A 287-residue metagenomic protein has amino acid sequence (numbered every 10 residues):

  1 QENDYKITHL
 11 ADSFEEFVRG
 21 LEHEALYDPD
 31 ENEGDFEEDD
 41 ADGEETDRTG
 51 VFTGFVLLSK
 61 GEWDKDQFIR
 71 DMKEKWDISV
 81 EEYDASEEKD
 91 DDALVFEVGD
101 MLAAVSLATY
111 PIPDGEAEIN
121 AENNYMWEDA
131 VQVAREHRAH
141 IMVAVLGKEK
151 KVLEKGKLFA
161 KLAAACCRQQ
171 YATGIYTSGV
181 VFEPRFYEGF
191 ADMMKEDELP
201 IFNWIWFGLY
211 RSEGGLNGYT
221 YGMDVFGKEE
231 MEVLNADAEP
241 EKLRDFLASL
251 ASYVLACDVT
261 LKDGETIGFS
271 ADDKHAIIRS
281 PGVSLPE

Functional and structural regions predicted by a protein language model:
Q1-G50: A C-terminal-region feature
E2, V51-S59, H137-G147, E287: Short, hydrophobic/proline-enriched secondary-structure or compact coil segments at domain edges
E38-M72: N-terminal alpha-helical "arm" segments
S59-V131: N-terminal low-complexity, intrinsically disordered segments
E62-D64, G147-K151, E239-P240: Short acidic, S/G/P-rich loop/turn micro-motifs used as interaction or catalytic elements
E74-E82, L162-Y176, S252-K262: Structural alpha-beta junctions
A103, L107-W206: Internal, hydrophobic cores of structured domains that mediate oligomerization or house catalytic pockets within large
V180-E287: Aromatic/basic-lined ligand-recognition segments that form π-stacking hydrophobic pockets flanked by Lys/Arg to engage
